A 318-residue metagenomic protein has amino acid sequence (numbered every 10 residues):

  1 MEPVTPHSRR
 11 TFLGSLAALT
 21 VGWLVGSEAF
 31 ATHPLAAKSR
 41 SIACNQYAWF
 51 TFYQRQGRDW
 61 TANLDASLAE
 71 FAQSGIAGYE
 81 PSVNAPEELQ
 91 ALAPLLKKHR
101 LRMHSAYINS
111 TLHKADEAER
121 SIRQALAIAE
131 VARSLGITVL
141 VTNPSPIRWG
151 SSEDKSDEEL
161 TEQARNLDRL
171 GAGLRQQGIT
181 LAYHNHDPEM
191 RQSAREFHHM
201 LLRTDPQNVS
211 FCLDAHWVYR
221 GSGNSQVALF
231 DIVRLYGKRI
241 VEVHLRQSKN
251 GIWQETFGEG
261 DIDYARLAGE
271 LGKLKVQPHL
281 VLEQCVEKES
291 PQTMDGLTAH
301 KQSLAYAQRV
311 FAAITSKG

Functional and structural regions predicted by a protein language model:
E2-A18, G22-W23, S27-A43, A48-R58 (+3 more regions): Histidine-acidic metal/acid-base catalytic patches
A17, G22-L24, A85, L89 (+2 more regions): Active-site acidic/histidine proton-transfer and metal-coordination neighborhood in alpha/beta enzyme cores
Y47, S82, I108, N143-S145 (+4 more regions): Active-site-proximal beta-strand/loop segments in catalytic clefts of secreted hydrolases
A48-A62, S110-S121, S156-D157: Active-site mouth loops of central-metabolism enzymes
E70-F71, G75-S82, Y107-S110: N-terminal substrate-binding region of glycoside hydrolase catalytic domains
E70-Q73, L95, V131-S134, R169 (+4 more regions): Alpha-helical scaffold elements within enzyme catalytic domains, especially in hydrolases
E80-A91, T111-S121, R148-S152, D187-S193 (+3 more regions): Acidic-and-aromatic substrate-binding clefts and catalytic sites of carbohydrate-active enzymes
